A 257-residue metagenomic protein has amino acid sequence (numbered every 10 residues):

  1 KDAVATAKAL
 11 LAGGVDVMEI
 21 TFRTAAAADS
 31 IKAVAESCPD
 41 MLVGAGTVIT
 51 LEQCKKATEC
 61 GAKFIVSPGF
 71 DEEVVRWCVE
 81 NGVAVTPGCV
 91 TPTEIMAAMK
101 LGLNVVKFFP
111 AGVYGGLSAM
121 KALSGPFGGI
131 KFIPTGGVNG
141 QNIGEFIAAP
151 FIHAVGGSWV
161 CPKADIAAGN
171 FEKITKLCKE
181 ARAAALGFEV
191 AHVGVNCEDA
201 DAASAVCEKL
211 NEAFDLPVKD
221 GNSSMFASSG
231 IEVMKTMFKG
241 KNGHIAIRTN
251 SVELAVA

Functional and structural regions predicted by a protein language model:
K1, R182-C207, G240-I247: N-terminal beta-strand motif that seeds the catalytic metal site of vicinal oxygen chelate
K1-G61, E80, G140, A148 (+2 more regions): Conserved N-terminal beta1-alpha1 strand-loop-helix module at the mouth
A5-T6, T50-C60, T93-G102, S118 (+2 more regions): Catalytic cores of alpha/beta
L11-D16, S37-M41, E59-I65, E80-T86 (+3 more regions): Glycine-enriched alpha-helix->loop->beta-strand junction motifs that scaffold or abut catalytic
D16-T24, M41-I49, C54, A62-D71 (+4 more regions): Catalytic beta/alpha-barrel core
R23-A25, G194-M234, L254-A255: Core segments of cupin and vicinal oxygen chelate
S67-V74, K107-L117, F151-I174: Glycine-rich phosphate-binding active-site loops on the catalytic face of alpha/beta enzymes
G144, F238-A257: Mid-chain, well-packed structural core segment of small domains
